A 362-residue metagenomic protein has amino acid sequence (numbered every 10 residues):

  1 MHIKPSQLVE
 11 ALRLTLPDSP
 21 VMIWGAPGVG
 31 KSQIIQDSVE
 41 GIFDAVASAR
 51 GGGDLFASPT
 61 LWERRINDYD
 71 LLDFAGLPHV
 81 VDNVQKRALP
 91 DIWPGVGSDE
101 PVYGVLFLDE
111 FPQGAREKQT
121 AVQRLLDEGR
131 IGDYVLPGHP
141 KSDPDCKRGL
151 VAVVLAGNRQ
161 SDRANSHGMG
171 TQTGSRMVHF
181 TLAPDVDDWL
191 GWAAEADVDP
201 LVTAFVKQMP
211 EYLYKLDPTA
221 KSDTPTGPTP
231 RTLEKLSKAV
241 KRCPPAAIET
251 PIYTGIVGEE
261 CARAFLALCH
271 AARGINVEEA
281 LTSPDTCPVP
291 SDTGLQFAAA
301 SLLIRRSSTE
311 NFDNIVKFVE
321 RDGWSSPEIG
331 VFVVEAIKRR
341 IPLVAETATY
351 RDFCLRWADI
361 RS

Functional and structural regions predicted by a protein language model:
M1-L71, H270-S362: AAA+ P-loop NTPase catalytic core
M1-Q208: AAA+ P-loop NTPase catalytic core and its hallmark functional loops
E195-R339: Alpha-helical lid/collar subdomain of P-loop NTPases
